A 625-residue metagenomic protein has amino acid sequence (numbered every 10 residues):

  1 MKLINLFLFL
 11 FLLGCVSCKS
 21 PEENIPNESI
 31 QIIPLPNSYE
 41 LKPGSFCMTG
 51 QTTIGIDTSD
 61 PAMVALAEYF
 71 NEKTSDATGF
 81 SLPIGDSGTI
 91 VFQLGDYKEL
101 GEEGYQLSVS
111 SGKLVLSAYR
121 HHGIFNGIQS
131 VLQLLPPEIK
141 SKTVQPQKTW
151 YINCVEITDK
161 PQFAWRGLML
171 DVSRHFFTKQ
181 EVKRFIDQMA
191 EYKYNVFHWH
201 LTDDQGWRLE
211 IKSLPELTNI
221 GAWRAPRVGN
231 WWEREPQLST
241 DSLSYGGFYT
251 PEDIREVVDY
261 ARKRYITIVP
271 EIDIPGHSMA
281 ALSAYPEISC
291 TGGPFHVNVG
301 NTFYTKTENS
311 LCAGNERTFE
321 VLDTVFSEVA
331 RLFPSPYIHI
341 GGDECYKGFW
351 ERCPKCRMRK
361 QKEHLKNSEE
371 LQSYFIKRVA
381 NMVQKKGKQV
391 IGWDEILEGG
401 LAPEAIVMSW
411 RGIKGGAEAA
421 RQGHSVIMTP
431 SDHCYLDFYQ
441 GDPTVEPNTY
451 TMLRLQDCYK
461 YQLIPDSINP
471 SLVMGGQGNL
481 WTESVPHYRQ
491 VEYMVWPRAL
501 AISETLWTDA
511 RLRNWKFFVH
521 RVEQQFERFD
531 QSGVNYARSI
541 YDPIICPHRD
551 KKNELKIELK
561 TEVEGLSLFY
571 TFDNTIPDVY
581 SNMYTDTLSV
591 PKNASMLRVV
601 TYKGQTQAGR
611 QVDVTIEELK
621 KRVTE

Functional and structural regions predicted by a protein language model:
K2-F9: Sec-dependent signal peptide recognition, specifically the positively charged N-region followed immediately by
G14-S17: C-terminal motif of bacterial Sec signal peptides marking the signal peptidase cleavage site
K19-F163, Q490, T505-S532: Contiguous, structured surface segment used for ligand recognition
I32-E40, G55, D509, R513-E625: Short, compositionally stereotyped local motifs that mark structural "simplifiers"
T58-P61, A77, S87, S242 (+6 more regions): Coil residues (strongly favoring Ser/Thr
E99-F319, T324-Y337, R378, M382 (+1 more regions): Feature activates predominantly on carbohydrate-active enzymes
A281-E287, V299-A405, W410-Q422: Active-site neighborhood of glycoside hydrolase catalytic domains
Q389-A405, R411-K556: Flexible, acidic glycine-rich loops studded with aromatic residues
